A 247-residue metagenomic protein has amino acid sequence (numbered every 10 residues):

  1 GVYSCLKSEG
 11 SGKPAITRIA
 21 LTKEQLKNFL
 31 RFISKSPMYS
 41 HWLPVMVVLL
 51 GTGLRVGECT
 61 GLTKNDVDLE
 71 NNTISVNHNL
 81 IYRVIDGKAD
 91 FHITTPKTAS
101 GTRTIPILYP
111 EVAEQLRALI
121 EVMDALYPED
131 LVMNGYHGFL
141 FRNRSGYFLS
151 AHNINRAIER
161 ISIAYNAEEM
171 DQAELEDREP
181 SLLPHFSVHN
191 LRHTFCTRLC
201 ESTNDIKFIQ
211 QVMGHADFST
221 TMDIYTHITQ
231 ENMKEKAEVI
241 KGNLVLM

Functional and structural regions predicted by a protein language model:
G1, L69, H78, Y82-I85 (+2 more regions): Proline-centered turn/helix-capping motifs that create local helix->coil transitions or kinks
G1-V56, T60-L62, E70, S100-T102 (+1 more regions): Basic, Lys/Arg- and aromatic-enriched nucleic-acid-binding interface segment
C5, N71, Y82-V84, D90-T102 (+4 more regions): C-terminal secondary-structure termini that scaffold catalytic or DNA-interacting sites
A15, T73-S75, V84, T94-A118 (+1 more regions): C-terminal catalytic core of Y-nucleophile DNA break-rejoin enzymes
A20, G57-G61, F148-I154, N190 (+3 more regions): Gram-positive cell-envelope targeting signals
R31-W42, T52, I105, D124-L131 (+2 more regions): Short, basic (Lys/Arg/His-rich) helix/loop patches that form interaction surfaces in the mid-to-C-terminal regions
D66-T73, N204-I224: Short, polar N-cap/turn motifs at the start of nucleic acid-interacting alpha helices
L80, T194, M213-V239: Catalytic-site neighborhood detector that most strongly recognizes the C-terminal catalytic loop/helix of tyrosine
